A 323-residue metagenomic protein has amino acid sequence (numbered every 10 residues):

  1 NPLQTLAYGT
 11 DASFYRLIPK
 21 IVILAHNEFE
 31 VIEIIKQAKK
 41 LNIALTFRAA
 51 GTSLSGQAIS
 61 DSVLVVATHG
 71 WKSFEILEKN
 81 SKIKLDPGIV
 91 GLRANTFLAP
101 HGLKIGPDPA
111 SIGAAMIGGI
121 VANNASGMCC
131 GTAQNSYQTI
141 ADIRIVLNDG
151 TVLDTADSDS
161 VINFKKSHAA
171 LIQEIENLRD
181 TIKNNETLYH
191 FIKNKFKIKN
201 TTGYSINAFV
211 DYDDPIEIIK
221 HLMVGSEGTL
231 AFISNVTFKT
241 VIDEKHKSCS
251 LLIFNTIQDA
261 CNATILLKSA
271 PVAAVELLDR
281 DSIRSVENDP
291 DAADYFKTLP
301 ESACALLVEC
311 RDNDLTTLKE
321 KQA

Functional and structural regions predicted by a protein language model:
N1-T10: N-terminal glycine-rich anion-binding loops that anchor highly charged ligand groups
D11-F14, L54-I59, F296-T298: Short glycine-biased active-site loop of nucleotidyltransferases that positions the nucleotide triphosphate and helps
S13-L45, V63, A67-P109, V121 (+2 more regions): N-terminal glycine-rich flavin-associated loop
L45-R48, V275: ATP-grasp fold ATP-binding core
P100, M116, I198-N200: Active-site-adjacent elements of ketosynthase-type condensing enzymes
I120-A122, S126-S136, I140-A323: C-terminal substrate-binding/cap subdomain adjacent to the FAD-binding core in PCMH-type and related FAD-linked
